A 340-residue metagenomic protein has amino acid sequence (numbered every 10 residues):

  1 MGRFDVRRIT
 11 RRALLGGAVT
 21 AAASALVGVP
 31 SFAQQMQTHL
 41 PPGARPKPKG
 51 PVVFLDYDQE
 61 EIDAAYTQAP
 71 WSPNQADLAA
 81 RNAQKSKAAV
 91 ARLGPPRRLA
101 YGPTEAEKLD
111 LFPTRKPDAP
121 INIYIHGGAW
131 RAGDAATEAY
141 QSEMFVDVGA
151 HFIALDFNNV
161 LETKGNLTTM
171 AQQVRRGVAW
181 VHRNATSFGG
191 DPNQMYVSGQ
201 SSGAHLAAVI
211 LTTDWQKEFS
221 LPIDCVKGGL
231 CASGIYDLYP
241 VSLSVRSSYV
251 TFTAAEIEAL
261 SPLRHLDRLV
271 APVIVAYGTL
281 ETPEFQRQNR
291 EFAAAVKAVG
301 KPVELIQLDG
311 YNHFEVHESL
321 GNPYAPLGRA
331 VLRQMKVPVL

Functional and structural regions predicted by a protein language model:
M1-I9, A13, T20-S24: N-terminal secretory signal peptides
F4-D5, L15, Q35-L340: Alpha/beta-hydrolase superfamily serine-hydrolase fold, recognizing
S31-F32: Sec/Tat signal peptide C-region and signal peptidase I cleavage site
